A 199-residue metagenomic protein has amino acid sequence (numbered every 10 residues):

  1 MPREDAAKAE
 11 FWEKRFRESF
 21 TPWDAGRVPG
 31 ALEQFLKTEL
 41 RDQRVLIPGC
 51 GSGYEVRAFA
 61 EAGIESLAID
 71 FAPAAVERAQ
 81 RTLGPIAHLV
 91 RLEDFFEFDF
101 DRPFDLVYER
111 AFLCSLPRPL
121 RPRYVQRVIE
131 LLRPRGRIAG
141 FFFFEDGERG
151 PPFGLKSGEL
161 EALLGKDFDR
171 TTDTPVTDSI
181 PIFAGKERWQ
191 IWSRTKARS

Functional and structural regions predicted by a protein language model:
M1-I47, G51-R102, L116-S199: Class I (Rossmann-like) S-adenosyl-L-methionine-dependent methyltransferase catalytic domain, capturing the SAM-binding
D105: Conserved acidic residues
Y108: A conserved beta-strand element that flanks and buttresses the S-adenosyl-L-methionine
A111, S115: Short catalytic micro-motifs in class I SAM-dependent methyltransferases
